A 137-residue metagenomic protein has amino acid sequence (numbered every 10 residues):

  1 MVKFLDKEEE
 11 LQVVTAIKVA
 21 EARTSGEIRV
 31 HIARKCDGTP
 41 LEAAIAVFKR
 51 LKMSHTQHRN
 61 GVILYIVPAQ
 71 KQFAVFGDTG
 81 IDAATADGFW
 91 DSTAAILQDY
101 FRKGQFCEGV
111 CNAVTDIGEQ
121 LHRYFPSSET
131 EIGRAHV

Functional and structural regions predicted by a protein language model:
V2-R23, I28-E131: Divalent-cation
A135-V137: Conserved small/polar residues in nucleotide/adenosyl-binding loops
